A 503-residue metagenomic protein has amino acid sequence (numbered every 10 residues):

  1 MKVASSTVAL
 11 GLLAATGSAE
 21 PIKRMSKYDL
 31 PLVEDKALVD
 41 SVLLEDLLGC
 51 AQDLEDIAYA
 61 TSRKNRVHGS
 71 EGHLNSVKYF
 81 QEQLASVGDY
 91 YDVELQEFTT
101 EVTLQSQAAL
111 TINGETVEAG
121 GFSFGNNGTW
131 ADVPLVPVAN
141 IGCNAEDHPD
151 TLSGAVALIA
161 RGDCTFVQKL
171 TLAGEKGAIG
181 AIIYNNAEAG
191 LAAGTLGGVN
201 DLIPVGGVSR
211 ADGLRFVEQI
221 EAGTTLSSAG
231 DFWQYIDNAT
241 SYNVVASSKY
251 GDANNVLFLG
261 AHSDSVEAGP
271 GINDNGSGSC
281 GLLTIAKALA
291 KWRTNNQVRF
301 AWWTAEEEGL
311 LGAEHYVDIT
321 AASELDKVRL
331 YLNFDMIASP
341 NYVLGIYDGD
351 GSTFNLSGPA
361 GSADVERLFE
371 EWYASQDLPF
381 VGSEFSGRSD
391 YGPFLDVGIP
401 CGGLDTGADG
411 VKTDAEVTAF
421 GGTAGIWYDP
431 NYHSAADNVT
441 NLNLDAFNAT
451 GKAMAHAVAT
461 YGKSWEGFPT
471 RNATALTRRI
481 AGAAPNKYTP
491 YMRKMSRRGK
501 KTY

Functional and structural regions predicted by a protein language model:
M1-K23: Fungal secretory targeting signals
A19-E82, V87, S247-Y250, N254 (+2 more regions): N-terminal hydrophobic or amphipathic helices/low-complexity stretches enriched in small/hydrophobic/Pro/Gly
V42, E267, R293-T294, W303-T413 (+1 more regions): Metal-dependent peptidase/peptidase-like ectodomains
E45-S62, Q81-Q83, V87-G88, V156 (+5 more regions): Catalytic-core environment of secreted peptidases
G49-Q52, D56-G154: Noncatalytic luminal/extracellular "stalk/propeptide" segments of secretory-pathway proteins
H68, T116-R210, P270, F380: Extracellular/luminal Protease-associated
N126-G142, G197-I272, K287, N295: Soluble metallo-hydrolase cores and metallopeptidase-like ectodomains found primarily in the secretory/periplasmic
V411-A481, P485: His/Asp/Glu-rich mid-to-C-terminal helical/loop segments that flank catalytic regions of hydrolases
